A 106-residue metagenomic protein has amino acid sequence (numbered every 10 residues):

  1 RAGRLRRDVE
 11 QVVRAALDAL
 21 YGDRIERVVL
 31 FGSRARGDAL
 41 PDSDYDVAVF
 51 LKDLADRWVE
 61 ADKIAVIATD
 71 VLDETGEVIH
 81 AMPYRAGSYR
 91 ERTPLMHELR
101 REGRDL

Functional and structural regions predicted by a protein language model:
R1-R27, A35-P41, K52-L106: Catalytic core of pol beta-like nucleotidyltransferases
D46-F50: Short beta-strand->loop micro-motif that forms the acidic, two-metal-ion catalytic signature in nucleotide-processing
